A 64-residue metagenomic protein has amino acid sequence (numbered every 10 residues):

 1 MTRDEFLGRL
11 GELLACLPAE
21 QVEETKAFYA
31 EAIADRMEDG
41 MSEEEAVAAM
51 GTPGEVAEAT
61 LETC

Functional and structural regions predicted by a protein language model:
M1-K26: N-terminal leader/propeptide segments of preproteins
L13-C16, R36, T63: Conserved, well-folded catalytic cores of nucleic-acid-processing and energy-transducing macromolecular machines
T25-M37: Amphipathic alpha-helical segments that form the core helices of the histone-fold
E38-C64: Cytosolic juxtamembrane regions of integral membrane proteins
